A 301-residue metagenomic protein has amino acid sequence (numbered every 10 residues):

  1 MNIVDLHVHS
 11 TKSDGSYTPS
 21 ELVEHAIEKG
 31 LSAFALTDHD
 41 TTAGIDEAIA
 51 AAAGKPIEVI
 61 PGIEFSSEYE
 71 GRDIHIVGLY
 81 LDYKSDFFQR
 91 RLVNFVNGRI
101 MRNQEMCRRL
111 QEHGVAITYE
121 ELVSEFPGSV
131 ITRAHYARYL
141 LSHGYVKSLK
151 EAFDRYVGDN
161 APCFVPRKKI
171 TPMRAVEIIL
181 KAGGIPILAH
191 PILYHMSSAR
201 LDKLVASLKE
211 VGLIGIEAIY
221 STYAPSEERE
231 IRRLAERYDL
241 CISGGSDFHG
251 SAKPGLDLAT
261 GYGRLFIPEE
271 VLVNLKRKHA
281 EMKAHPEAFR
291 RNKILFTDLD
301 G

Functional and structural regions predicted by a protein language model:
M1-L31, A43-K84, L92-F95, K147 (+3 more regions): Charged catalytic cores and adjacent phosphate/nucleic-acid-binding surfaces used for phosphate/nucleic-acid chemistry
E68, E105, R109, A116-I117 (+2 more regions): Phosphodiester-processing cores and adjacent nucleic acid-binding clamps
Q89-G98, V123-F126, P162-C163: Flexible, glycine/proline-enriched loop segments at strand-loop-helix junctions that form or flank small-ligand binding
N97-S124: Conserved phosphoryl-transfer catalytic core
F126-P191: Conserved acidic, metal-coordinating active-site core of Asp-based, Mg2+-dependent phosphoryl-transfer enzymes
